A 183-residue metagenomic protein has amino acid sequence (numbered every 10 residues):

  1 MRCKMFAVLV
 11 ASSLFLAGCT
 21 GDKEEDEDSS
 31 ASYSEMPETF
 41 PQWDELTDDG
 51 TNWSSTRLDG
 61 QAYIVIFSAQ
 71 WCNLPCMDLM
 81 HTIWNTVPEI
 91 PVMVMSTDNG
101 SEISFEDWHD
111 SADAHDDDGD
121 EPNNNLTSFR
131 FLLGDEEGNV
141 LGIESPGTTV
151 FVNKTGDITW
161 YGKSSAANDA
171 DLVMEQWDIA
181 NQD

Functional and structural regions predicted by a protein language model:
M1-S32: Secretory targeting signatures
D22-S55: N-terminal "domain-start" segment that seeds a small globular fold
N52-M77, M93: Short active-site neighborhood of thiol/selenol oxidoreductases, capturing the structured segment around
D59-I64, P88-M93, L126-S128, S145-G147 (+1 more regions): Loop/turn elements at helix/coil->beta-strand transitions in domains of secreted/extracellular proteins
I66-Q70, M95-N99, L132-E136, N153-K154 (+1 more regions): Active-site-proximal beta-strand/loop segments in catalytic clefts of secreted hydrolases
L74-D120, E136-V140: Structural microenvironment flanking redox-active thiols in thiol-disulfide oxidoreductases
D110-K154: Short, internal strand/loop/helix patches that form the active-site neighborhood or redox-interaction surface
S145-D183: Thiol-/selenol-based redox modules, centered on thioredoxin-like and closely related oxidoreductase domains
